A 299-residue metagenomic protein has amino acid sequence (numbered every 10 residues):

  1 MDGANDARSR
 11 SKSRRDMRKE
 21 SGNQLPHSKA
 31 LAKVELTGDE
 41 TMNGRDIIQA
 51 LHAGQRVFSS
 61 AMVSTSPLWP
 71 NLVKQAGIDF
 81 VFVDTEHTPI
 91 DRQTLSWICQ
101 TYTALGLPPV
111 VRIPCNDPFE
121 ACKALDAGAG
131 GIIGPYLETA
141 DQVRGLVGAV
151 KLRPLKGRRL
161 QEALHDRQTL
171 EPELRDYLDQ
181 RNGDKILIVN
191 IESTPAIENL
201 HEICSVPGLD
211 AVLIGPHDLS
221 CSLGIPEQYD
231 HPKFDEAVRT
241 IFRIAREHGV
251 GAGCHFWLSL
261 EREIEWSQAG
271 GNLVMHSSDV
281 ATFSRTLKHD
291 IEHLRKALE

Functional and structural regions predicted by a protein language model:
G3, A7-R10, R14, L25-P26: Short, low-complexity intrinsically disordered segments enriched in A/P/G/S/L with frequent Arg, especially at protein
E40-A61, E171-G183, R246: N-terminal amphipathic alpha-helix/helix-capping segment at the start of soluble metabolic enzymes
S60, D84, I132, L146 (+3 more regions): Conserved, mostly hydrophobic/aromatic
W69, K74-S96, P216-D230: Glycine-rich, proline-tolerant flexible connector loops at the mouths of alpha/beta enzymes
R92-P118, C122, K151-L155, N182 (+1 more regions): Alpha-helix-loop-beta-strand connector modules within alpha/beta enzyme cores
I98, D141-K156, A281-E299: C-terminal helical cap(s) of enzyme catalytic domains, especially alpha/beta-barrels
F119, G131-P207: Conserved anion-binding
G131-Q142, V212-C221, N272-K288: Glycine-rich phosphate-binding active-site loops on the catalytic face of alpha/beta enzymes
